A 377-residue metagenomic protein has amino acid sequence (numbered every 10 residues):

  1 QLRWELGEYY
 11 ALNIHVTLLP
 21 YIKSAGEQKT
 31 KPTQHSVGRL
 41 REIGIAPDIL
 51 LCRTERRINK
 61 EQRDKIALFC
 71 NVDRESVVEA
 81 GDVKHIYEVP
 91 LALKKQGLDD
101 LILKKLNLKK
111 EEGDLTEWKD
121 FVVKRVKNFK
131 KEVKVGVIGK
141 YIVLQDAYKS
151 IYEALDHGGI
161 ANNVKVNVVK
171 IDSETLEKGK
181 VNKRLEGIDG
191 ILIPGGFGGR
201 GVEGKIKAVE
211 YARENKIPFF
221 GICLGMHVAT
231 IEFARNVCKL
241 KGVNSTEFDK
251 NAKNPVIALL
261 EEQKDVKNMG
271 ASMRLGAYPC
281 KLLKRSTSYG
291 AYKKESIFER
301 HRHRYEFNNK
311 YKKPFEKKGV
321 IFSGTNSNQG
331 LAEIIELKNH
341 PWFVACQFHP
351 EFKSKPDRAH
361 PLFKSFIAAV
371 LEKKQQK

Functional and structural regions predicted by a protein language model:
Q1-N339, P350-K377: N-terminal beta1-alpha1 cap of cysteine-dependent amidohydrolase-like domains
W342-F348: Short FAD-binding loop at a beta-strand-to-alpha-helix junction that anchors the flavin cofactor in diverse
